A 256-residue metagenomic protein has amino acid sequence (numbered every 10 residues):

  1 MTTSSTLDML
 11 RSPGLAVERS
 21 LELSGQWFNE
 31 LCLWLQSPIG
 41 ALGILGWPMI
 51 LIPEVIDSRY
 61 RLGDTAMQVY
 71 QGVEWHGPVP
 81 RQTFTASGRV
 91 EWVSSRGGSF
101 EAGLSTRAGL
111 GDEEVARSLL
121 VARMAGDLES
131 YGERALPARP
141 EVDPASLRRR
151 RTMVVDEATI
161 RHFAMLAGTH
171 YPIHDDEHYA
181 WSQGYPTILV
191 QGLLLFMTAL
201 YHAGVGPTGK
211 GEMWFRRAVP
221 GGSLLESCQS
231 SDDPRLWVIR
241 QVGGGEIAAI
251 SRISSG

Functional and structural regions predicted by a protein language model:
T2-S12, V69-T152, K210, F215-G221 (+1 more regions): HotDog/MaoC-like acyl-thioester-processing domains
T2-Y70, G132, L136-G206: Hot-dog-fold acyl-thioester-processing enzymes
